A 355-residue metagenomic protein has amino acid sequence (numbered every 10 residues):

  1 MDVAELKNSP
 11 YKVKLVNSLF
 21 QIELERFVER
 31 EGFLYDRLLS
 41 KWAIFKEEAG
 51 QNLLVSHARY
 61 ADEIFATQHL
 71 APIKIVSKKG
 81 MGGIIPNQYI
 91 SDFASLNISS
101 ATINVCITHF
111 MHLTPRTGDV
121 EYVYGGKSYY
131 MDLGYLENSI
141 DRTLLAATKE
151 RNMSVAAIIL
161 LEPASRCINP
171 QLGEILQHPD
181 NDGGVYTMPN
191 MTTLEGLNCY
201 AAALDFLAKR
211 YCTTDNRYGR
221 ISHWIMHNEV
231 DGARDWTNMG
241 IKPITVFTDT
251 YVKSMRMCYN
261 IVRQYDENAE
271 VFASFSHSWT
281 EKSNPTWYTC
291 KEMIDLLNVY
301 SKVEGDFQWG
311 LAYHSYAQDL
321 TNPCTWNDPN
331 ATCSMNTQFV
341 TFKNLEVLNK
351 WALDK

Functional and structural regions predicted by a protein language model:
M1-H69: Beta-strand-enriched, solvent-exposed domains that form extended recognition/catalytic surfaces
E25, E29, L39, V55-H109: Boundary/entry segment of secreted carbohydrate-active catalytic domains
H69-I73, R116, V120-V123, N198 (+4 more regions): Secreted glycan hydrolases and related glycan-binding modules that recognize and/or cleave
P72-K74, A94, G134, R217 (+2 more regions): Generic structural signal for beta-strand residues in well-ordered domains
P86-S99, S139-R151, A208-Y218, I294-G305 (+1 more regions): Short amphipathic alpha-helices and their capping/turn segments at secondary-structure boundaries
S99-E281, Q318: Substrate-binding cleft and catalytic face of glycoside hydrolase catalytic domains, especially the flexible beta-alpha
A203, K209, R220, V246-K355: Noncatalytic carbohydrate-binding groove/subsite architecture in carbohydrate-active enzymes
